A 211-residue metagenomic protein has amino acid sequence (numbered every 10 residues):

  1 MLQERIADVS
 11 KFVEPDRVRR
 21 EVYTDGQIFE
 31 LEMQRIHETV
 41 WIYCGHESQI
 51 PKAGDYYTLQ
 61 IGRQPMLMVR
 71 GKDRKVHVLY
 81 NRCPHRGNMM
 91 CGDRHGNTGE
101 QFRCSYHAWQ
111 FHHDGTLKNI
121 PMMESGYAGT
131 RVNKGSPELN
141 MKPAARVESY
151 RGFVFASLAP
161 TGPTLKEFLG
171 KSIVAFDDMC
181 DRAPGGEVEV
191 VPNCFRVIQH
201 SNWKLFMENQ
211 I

Functional and structural regions predicted by a protein language model:
M1-K75, H112-I211: Rieske [2Fe-2S] iron-sulfur-binding subdomain
D55-S105: Glycine-rich active-site/cofactor-binding loop and its immediate structural neighborhood
R82, A108, M123: Short, flexible active-site-adjacent loop segments at beta-strand->alpha-helix junctions, enriched in small/polar
G99, W109, P121: Active-site HxH/HxHxD metal-binding segment of metal-dependent hydrolases
C104-Y106, F111-H113: Extended, hydrophobic alpha-helical segments in both membrane/secreted and soluble proteins
